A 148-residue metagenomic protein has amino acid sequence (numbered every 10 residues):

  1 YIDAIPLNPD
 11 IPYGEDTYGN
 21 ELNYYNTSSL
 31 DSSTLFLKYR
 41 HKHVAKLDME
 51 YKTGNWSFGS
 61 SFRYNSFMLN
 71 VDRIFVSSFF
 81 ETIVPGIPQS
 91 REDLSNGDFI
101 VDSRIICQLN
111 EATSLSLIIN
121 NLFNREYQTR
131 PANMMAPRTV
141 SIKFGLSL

Functional and structural regions predicted by a protein language model:
Y1-R73: Gram-negative outer-membrane beta-barrel transporters
S29-D31, P85-P88: Short Pro/Gly-enriched beta-strand edge/turn motifs at strand-loop
S33-L37, Q89-L94: Short, contiguous acidic/charged loop-to-helix segments that flank catalytic cores in large enzymes
Y64-G86, S95-L148: C-terminal beta-signal and adjacent terminal beta-strands/loops of Gram-negative outer-membrane beta-barrel proteins
